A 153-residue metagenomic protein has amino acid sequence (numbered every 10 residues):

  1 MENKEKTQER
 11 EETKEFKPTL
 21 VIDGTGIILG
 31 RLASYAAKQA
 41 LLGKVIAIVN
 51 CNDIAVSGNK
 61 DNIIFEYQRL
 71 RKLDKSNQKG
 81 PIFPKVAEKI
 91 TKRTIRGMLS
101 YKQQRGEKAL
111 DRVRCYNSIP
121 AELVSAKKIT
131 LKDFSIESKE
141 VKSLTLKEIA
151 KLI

Functional and structural regions predicted by a protein language model:
M1-I153: Ribosome-associated RNA-binding proteins
